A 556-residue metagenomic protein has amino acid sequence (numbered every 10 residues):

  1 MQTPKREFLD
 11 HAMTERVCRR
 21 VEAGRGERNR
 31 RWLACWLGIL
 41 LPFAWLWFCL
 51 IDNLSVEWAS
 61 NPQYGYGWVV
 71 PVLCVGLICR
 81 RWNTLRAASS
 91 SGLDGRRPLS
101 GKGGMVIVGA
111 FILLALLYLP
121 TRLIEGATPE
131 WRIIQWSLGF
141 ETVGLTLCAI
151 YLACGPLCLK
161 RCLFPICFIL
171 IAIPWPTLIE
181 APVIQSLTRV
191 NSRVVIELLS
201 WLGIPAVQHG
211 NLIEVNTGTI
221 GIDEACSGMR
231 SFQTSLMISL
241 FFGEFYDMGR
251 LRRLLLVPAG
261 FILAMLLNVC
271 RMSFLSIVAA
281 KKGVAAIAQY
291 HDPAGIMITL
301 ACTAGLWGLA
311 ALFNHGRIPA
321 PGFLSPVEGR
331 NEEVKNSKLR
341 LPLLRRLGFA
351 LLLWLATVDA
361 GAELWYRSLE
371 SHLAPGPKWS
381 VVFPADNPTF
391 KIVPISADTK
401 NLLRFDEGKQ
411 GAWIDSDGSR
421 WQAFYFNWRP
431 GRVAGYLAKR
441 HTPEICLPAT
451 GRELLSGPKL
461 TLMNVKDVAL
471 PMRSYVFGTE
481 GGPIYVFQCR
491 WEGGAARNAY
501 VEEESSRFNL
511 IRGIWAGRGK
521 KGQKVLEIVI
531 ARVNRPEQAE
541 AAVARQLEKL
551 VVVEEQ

Functional and structural regions predicted by a protein language model:
Q2-Q556: Hydrophobic N-terminal alpha-helices or hydrophobic patches in metabolic proteins across all domains of life
